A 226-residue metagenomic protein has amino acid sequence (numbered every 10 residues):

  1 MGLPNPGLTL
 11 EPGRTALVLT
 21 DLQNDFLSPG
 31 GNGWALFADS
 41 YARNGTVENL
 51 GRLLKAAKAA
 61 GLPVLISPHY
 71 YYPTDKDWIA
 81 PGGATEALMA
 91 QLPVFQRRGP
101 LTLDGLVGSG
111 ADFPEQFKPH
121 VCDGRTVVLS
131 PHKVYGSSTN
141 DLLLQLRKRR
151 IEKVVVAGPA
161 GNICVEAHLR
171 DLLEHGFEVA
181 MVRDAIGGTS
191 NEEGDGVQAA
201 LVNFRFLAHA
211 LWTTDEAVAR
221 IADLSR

Functional and structural regions predicted by a protein language model:
M1-A16, D25-F26, R43, R52-A60 (+2 more regions): Active-site-adjacent betaalpha module
G13, G31-A57, G61-P68: A short alpha/beta connector and helix-capping loop motif
T20-D21: N-terminal nucleotide-binding beta1-loop-alpha1 segment
S67-Y70, P159: Short, well-ordered beta-to-alpha junction loops that form the rim of enzyme active sites and present histidine/acidic
Y72-K76: Short catalytic/ligand-binding loop motif for oxyanion handling, primarily in non-cytosolic enzymes, centered on
